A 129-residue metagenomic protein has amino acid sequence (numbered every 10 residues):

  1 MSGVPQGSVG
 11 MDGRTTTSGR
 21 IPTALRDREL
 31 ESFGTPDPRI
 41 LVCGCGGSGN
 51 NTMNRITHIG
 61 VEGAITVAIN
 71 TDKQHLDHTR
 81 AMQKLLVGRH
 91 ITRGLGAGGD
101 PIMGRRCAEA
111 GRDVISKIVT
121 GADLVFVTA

Functional and structural regions predicted by a protein language model:
M1-A129: Tubulin/FtsZ superfamily GTPase core signature
